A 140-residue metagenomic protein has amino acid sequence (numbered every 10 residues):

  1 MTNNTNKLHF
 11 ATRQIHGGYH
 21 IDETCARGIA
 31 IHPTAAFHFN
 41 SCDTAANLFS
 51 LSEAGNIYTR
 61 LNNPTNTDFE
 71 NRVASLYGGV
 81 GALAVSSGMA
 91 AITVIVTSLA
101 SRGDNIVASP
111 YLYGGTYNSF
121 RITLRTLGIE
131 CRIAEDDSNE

Functional and structural regions predicted by a protein language model:
T2-N63, N71-R72: N-terminal "arm"/small-domain region of PLP-dependent enzymes with the aminotransferase-like
S41-A90, G115-T123: Conserved N-terminal alpha-helix of the aminotransferase class I/II PLP-enzyme fold
Y58-T59, A84, S109-P110, C131-A134: Glycine- and other small-residue-rich loops at beta-strand/loop junctions that grip anionic moieties
G78-G79, N105, E140: Well-ordered alpha/beta subsegment
S98-G115, A134-E135: Conserved PLP-anchoring active-site segment centered on the Schiff-base-forming lysine
N118-E140: PLP-dependent aminotransferase-class I/II
